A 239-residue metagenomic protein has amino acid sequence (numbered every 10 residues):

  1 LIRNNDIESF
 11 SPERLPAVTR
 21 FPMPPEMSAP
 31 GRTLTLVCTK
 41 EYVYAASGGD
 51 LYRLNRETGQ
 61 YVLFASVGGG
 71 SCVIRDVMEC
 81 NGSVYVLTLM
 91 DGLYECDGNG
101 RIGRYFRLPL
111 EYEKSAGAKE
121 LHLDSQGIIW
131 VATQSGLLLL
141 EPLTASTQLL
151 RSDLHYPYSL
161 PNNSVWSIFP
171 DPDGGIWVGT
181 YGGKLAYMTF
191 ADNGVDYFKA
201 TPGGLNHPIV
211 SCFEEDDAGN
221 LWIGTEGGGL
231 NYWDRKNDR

Functional and structural regions predicted by a protein language model:
L1-R239: Carboxylate-rich, polar loop motifs that coordinate divalent cations or form catalytic acidic clusters
